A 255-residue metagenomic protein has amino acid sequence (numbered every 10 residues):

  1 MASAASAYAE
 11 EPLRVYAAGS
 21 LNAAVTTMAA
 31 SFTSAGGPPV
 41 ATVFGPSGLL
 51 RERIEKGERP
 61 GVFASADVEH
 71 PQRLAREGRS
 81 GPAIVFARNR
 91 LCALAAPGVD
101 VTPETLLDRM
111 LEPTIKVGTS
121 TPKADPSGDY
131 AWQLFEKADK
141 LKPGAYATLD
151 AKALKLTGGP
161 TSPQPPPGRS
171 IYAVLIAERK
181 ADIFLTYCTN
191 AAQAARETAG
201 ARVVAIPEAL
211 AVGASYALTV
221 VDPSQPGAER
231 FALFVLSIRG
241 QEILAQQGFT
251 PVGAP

Functional and structural regions predicted by a protein language model:
A2-S6: N-terminal signal peptide c-region/cleavage motif recognized by signal peptidases
Y8-E58, S65-V68, Q72-R76, A87-N89 (+1 more regions): Exported/periplasmic ABC-transporter solute-binding proteins
G81-P82: Periplasmic N-terminal soluble interaction domains immediately after the signal peptide in Gram-negative
